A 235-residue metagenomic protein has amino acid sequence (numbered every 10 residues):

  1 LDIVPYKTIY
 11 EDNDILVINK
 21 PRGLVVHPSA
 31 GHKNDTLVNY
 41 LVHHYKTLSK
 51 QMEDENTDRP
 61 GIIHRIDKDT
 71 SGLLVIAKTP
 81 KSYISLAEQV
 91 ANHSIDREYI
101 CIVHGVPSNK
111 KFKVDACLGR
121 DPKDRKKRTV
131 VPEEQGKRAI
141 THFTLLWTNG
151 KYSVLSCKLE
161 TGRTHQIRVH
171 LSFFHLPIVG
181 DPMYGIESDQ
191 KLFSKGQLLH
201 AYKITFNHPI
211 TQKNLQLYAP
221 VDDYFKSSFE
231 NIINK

Functional and structural regions predicted by a protein language model:
L1, F174-V179: Short, Lys/Arg- and Gly-enriched loop/turn segments at beta-strand edges
L1-K113, C117, Y224-S227: RNA pseudouridine synthases
T8, V103, H142-L145, I178: Conserved hydrophobic positions within beta-strands
I18, V169, G180: Active-site flanking residues adjacent to catalytic metal/cofactor-binding acidic residues
N56-E88, D96, G119-F174, L199-K235: The conserved catalytic core of RNA pseudouridine synthases
G105-P107, T161, S188: Glycine-rich beta-alpha junction loops
T129-V131, V179-F193: Short, surface-exposed loop/helix-turn segments at secondary-structure junctions that function as lids/hinges flanking
K191-A201: Active-site-adjacent capping/gating segments
